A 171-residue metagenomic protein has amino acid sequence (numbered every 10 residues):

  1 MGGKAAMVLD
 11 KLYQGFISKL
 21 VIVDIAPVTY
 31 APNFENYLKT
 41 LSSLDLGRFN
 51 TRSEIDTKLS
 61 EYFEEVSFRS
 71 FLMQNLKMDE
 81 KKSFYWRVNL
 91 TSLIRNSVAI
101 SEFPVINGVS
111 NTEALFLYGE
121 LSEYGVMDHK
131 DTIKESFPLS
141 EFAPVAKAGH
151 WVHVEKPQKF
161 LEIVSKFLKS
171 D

Functional and structural regions predicted by a protein language model:
G2, A6: Gly/Ala-rich beta-loop-alpha elbow adjacent to hydrolase catalytic centers
M7-L12, F16-N50: Flexible "cap/lid" loop of the alpha/beta hydrolase fold
V8-G15, E135, E162, K166: Short, well-ordered alpha-helices that flank and scaffold nucleotide-derived cofactor binding pockets
I25, G119, K147: Cofactor-binding loop segments of dinucleotide-utilizing enzymes, especially the Rossmann-like FAD- and NAD(P)+-binding
P32, G47-S101: Conserved alpha/beta-hydrolase catalytic His-Asp/Glu region
E80-S136, E141-P144: Conserved serine/cysteine hydrolase catalytic core
S140-D171: Catalytic active-site module of serine/aspartate enzymes centered on a nucleophile-bearing elbow/loop
